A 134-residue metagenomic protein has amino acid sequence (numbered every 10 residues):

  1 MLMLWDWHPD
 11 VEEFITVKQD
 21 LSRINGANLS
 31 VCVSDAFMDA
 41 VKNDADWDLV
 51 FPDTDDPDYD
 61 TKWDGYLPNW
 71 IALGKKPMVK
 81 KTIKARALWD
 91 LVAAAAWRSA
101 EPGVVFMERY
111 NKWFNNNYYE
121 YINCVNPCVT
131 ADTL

Functional and structural regions predicted by a protein language model:
M1-L134: Active-site cavity-forming subdomains of large catalytic enzyme subunits
